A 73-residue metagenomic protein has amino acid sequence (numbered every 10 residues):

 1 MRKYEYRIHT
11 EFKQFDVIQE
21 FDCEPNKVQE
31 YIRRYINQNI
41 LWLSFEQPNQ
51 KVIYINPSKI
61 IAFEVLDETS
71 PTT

Functional and structural regions predicted by a protein language model:
M1-R34: N-terminal acidic leader/helix
R33-I36, I53: Short, exposed beta-strand/loop patches in secreted or surface proteins that constitute
I40-T73: Short, mixed-charge low-complexity intrinsically disordered segments
